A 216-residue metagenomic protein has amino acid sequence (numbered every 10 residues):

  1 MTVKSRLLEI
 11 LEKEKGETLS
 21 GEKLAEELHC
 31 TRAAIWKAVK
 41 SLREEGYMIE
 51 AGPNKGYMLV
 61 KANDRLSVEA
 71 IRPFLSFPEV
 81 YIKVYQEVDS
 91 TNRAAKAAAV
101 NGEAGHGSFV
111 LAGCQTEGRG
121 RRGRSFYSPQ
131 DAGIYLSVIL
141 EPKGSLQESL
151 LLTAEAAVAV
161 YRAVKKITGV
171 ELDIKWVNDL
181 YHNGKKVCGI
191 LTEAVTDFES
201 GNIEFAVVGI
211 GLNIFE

Functional and structural regions predicted by a protein language model:
T2-K165, C188: N-terminal lobe of the biotin/lipoate ligase/transferase fold
S128, S200-E204: Short glycine/proline-enriched turns and hinge-like loops at secondary-structure junctions
G133, K185, F205-V207: Structural motif
A159-S200, G211: Acidic (Asp/Glu) carboxylate-rich active-site/surface patches
F205-E216: Active-site beta-strand/loop microenvironment that shapes enzyme catalytic pockets
